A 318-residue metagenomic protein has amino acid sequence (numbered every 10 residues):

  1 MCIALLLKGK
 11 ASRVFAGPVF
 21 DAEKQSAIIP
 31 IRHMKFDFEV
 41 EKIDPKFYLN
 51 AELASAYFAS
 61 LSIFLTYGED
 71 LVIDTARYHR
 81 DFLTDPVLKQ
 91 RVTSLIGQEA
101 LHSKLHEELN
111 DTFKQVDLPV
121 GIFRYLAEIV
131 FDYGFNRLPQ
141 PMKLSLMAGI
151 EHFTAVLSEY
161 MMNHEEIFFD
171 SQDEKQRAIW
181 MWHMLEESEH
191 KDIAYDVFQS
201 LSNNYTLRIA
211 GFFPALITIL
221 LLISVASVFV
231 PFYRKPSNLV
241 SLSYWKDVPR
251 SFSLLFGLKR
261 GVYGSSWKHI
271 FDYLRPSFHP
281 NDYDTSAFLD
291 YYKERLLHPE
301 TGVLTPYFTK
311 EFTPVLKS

Functional and structural regions predicted by a protein language model:
C2-G9, F15, V19-S318: Non-heme di-metal
